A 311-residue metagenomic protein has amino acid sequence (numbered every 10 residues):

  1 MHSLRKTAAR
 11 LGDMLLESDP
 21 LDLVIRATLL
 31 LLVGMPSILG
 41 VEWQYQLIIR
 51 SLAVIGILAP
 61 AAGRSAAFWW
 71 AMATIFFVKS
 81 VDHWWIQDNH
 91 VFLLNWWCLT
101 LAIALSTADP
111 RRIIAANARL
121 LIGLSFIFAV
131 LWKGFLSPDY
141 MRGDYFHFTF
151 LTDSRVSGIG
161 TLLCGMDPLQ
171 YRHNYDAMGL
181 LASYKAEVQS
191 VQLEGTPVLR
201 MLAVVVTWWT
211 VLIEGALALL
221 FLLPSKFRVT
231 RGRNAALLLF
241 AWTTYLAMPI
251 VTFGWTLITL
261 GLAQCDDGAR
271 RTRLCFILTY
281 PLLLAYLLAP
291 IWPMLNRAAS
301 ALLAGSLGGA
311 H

Functional and structural regions predicted by a protein language model:
H2-A27, T272-R273: N-terminal membrane topogenic signal
R26-P36, Q44-F76, L99, N117-K133 (+2 more regions): Functionalized membrane-embedded alpha-helices
L39-E42, S80-V91, A108-R111, T243-F253: Membrane-interface helix caps and helix-loop-helix hairpins in membrane proteins
N89-I113, N117-A118: Hydrophobic alpha-helical segments and helix pairs
R112-R119, G268-P281: Membrane-interfacial entry segments at the cytosolic side of transmembrane helices
I127-L212, N296-G305, A310-H311: Membrane-interfacial catalytic/cofactor-binding modules of polytopic membrane enzymes
P249-I277, P290: Hydrophobic alpha-helical segments
F276-M294: Final/C-terminal transmembrane alpha-helix of multipass membrane proteins
